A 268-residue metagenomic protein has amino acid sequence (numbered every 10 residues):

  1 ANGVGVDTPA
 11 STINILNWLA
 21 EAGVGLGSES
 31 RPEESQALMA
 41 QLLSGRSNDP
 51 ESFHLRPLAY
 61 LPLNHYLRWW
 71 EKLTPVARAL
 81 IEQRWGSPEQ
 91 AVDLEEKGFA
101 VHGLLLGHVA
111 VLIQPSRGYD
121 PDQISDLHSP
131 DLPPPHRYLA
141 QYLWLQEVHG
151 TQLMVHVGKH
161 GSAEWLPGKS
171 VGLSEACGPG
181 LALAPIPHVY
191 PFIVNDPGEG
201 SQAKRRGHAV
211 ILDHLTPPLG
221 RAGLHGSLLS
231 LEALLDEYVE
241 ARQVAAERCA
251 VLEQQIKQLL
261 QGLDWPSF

Functional and structural regions predicted by a protein language model:
A1-F268: Ligand/cofactor-recognition surfaces for anionic moieties
